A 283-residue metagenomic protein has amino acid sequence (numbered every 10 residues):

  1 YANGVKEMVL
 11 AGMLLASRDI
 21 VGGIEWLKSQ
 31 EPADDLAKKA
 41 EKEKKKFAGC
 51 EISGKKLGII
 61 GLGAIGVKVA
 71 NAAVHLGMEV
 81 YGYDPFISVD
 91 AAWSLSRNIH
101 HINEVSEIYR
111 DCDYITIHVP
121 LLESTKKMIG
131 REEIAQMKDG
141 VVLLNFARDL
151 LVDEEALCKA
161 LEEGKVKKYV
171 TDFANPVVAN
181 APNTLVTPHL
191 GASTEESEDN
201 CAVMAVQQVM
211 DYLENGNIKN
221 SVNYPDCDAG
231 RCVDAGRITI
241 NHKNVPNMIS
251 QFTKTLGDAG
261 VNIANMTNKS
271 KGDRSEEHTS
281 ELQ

Functional and structural regions predicted by a protein language model:
Y1-K56, N220: Phosphate-binding beta-alpha-beta segment of Rossmann-like dinucleotide-binding domains, i.e., the NAD(P)
K6-E25, A73-M78, V203-N217, T253-G257: Oxidoreductase and adenylate-handling cofactor-binding alpha/beta cores
K55, L62-G63: Glycine-rich Rossmann-fold phosphate-binding loop(s) that bind the pyrophosphate of adenine dinucleotide cofactors
G66-V67: N-terminal Rossmann-fold NAD(P) dinucleotide-binding loop
A72-A73, M137: Aromatic pocket-lining residues of Rossmann-like dinucleotide-binding sites
P85-V177, S193: Rossmann-like adenosine-cofactor binding region
K167, A179-S221: Adenosine-phosphate binding glycine-rich loop
K219-E281: A conserved regulatory-domain signal marking ACT and ACT-like small-molecule sensing domains and adjacent regulatory
